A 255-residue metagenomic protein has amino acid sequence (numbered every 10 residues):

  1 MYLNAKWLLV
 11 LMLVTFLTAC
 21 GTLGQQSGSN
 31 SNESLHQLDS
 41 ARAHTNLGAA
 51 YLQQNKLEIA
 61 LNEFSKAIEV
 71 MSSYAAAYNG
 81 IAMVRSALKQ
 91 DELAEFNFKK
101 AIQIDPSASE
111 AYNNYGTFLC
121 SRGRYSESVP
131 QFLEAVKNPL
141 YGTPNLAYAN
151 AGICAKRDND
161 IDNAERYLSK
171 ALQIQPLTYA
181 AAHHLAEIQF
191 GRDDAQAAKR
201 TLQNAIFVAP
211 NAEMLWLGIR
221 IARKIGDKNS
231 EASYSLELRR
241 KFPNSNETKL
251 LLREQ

Functional and structural regions predicted by a protein language model:
V14-D39: Bacterial Sec signal peptide processing site at the extreme N-terminus
G24-E33, F207-Q255: Terminal, low-structured helical/coil segments at or just beyond the last alpha-helical repeat
H36, V70, I104, N138-L140 (+3 more regions): Structural marker of alpha-solenoid helical repeat scaffolds
S40, L47, Y74, A108 (+4 more regions): Residue-level recognition of tetratricopeptide repeat
A43, A77, A111, F118 (+4 more regions): TPR alpha-solenoid repeat register
N46, G80-M83, A87, N114 (+3 more regions): Canonical tetratricopeptide repeat
Q53, A87-L88, S121-R122, I153-D158 (+3 more regions): Register position in tetratricopeptide repeats
